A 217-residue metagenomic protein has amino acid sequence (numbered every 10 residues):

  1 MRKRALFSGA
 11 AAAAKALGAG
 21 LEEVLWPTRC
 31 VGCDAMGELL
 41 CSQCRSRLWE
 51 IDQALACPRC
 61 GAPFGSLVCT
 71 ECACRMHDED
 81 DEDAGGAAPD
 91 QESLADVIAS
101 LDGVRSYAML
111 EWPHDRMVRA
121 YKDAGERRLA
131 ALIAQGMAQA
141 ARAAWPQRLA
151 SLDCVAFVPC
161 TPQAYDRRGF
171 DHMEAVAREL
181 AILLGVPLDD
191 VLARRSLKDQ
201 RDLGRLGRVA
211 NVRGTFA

Functional and structural regions predicted by a protein language model:
M1-A217: Glycine-rich phosphate/pyrophosphate-handling loop used in enzymes and phosphotransfer proteins
